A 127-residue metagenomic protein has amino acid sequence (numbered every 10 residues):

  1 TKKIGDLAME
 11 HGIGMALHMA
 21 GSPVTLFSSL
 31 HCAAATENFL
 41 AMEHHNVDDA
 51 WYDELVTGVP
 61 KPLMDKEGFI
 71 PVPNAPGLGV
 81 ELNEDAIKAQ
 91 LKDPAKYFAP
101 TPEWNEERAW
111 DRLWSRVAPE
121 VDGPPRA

Functional and structural regions predicted by a protein language model:
T1-G77, E81, L113: Shared catalytic-loop signature of beta/alpha-barrel
L78-A127: Extended hydrophobic packing segments that form well-structured cores
